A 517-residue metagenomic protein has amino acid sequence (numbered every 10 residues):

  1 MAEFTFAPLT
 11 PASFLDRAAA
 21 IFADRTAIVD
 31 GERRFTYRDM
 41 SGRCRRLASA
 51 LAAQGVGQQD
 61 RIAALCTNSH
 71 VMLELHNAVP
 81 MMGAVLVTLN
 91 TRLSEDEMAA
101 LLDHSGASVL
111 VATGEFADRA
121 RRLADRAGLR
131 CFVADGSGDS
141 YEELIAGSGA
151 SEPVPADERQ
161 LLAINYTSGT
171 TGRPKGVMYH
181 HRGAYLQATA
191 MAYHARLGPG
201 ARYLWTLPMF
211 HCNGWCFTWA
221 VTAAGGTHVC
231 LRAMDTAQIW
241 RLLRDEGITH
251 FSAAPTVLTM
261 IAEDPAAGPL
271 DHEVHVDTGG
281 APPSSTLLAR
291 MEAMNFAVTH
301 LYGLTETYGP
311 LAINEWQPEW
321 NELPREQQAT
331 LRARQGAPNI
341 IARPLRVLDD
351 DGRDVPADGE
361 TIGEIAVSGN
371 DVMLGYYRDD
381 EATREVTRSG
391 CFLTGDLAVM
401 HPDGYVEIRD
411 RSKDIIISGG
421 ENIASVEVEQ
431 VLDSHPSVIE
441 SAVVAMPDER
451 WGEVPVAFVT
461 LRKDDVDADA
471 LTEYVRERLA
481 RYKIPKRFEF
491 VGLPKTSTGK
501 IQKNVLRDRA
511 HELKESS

Functional and structural regions predicted by a protein language model:
A7, P11-A12, D16, D24-S69 (+2 more regions): Conserved AMP-binding/adenylate-forming core of the ANL superfamily
P8-L9, A23-T26, S148-Y166, R173 (+1 more regions): Conserved pre-ATP/AMP-binding loop-to-beta segment of ANL
T36-R38, L162-L186: Conserved AMP-binding A3 loop
S49, L93, L110-A112, F251 (+7 more regions): AMP-binding/adenylate-forming catalytic core of the ANL superfamily
A117-E158, Q328: ANL superfamily adenylate-forming
Y185-R202, F210-T249, D264-P265: Conserved AMP-binding/adenylation subdomain of ANL enzymes
A223, D245-A253, A262-T330, P344 (+1 more regions): Gly/Ser/Thr-rich phosphate-binding loop
P338-A366, P402-D403, D464-A468, Q502: Conserved beta-loop-beta connector loops within the AMP-binding
